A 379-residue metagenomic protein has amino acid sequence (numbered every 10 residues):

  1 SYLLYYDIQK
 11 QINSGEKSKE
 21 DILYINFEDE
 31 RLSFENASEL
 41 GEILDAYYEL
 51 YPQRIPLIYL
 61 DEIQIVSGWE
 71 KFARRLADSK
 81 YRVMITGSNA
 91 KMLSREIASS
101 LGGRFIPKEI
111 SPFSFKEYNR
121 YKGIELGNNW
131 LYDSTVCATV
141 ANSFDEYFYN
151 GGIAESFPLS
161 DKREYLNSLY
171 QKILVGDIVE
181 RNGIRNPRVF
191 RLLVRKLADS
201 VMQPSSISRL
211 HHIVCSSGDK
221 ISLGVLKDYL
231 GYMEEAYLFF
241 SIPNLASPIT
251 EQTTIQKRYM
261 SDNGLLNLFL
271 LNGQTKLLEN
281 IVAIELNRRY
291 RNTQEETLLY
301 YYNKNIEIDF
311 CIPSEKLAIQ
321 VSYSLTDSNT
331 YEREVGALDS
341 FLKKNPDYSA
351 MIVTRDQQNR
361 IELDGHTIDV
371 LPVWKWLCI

Functional and structural regions predicted by a protein language model:
L3-L4: Hydrophobic positions on the alpha1 helix immediately C-terminal to the Walker A/P-loop
L23-Q53: Short glycine-rich substrate-engagement loop in P-loop NTPases that contacts/grips substrate
P52-G68: Conserved P-loop NTPase "ATPase switch" module shared by AAA+ and STAND
R82-S88, E109: Structural recognition of the conserved hydrophobic beta-strand(s) that form the central parallel beta-sheet of P-loop
E96-P204: Interdomain motor-coupling "hinge/lid" segment immediately C-terminal to the ATP-binding subdomain of NTP-driven enzymes
P158-K316: Accessory nucleic acid-recognition modules appended to NTPase machines
P313-D327: Active-site ExK catalytic segment of metal-dependent nucleases
D356-I379: Domain-level recognition of nuclease-like catalytic cores that cleave nucleotide substrates
